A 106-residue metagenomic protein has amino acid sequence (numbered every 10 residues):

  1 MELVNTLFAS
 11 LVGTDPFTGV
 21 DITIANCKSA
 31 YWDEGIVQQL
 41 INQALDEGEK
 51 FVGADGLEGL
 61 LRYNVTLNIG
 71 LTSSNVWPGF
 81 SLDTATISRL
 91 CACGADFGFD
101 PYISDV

Functional and structural regions predicted by a protein language model:
M1-V106: Acidic (Asp/Glu-rich) sequence patches and key acidic residues that form negatively charged surfaces used
